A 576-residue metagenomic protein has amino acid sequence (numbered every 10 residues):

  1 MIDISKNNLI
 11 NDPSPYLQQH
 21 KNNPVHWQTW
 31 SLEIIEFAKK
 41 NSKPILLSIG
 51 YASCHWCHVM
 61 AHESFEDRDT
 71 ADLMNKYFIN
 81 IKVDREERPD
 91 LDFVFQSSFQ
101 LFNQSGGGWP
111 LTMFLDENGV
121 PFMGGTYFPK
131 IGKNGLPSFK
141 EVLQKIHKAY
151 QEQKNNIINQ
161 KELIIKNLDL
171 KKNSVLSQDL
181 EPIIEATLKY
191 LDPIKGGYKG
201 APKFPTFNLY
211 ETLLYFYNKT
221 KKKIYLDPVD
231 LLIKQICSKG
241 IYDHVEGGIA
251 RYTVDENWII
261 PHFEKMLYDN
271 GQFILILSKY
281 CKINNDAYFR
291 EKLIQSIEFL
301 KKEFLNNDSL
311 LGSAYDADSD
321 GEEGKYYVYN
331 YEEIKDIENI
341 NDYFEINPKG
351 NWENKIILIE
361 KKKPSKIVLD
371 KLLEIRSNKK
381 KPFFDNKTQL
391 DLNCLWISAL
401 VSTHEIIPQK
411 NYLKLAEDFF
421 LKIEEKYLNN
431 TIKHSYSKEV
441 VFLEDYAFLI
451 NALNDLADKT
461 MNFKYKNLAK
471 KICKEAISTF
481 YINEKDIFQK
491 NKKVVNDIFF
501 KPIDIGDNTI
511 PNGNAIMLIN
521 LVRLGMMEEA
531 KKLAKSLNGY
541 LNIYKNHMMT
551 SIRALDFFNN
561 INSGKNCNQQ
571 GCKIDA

Functional and structural regions predicted by a protein language model:
M1-I406, K535-A576: Replace the tail clause
T206, M266, N270, Q389 (+5 more regions): Residues that mark the junctions of alpha-helical repeat units in TPR/alpha-solenoid scaffolds
L226, A287-R290, L413, K466 (+1 more regions): TPR-repeat structural position
Q235-Y242, D418-K426: Glycine-rich, acidic and aromatic/proline-enriched surface loops and short helix-turn segments that act as binding
K302-L305, S309, E425-A447, N454-A576: Long, polar/charge-rich, low-hydrophobicity segments
